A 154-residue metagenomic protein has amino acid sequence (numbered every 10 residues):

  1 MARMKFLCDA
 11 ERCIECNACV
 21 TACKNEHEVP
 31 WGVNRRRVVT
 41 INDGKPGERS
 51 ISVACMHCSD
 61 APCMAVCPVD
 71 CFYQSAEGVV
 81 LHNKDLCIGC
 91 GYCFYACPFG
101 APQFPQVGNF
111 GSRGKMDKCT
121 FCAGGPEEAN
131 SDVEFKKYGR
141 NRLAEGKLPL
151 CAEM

Functional and structural regions predicted by a protein language model:
M1-M154: Non-ligating segments of multi-cofactor redox enzymes
